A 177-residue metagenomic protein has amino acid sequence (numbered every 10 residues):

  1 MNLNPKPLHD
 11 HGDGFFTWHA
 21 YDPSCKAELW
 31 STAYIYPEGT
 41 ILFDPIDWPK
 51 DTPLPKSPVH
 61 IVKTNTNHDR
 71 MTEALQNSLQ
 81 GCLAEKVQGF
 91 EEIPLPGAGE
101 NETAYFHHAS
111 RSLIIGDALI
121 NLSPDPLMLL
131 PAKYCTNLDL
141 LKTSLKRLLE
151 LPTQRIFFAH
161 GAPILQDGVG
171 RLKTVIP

Functional and structural regions predicted by a protein language model:
M1-E38: Zn-dependent metallo-beta-lactamase
N2-P5, A27-W30, I46-D51, M71-T72 (+2 more regions): A generic local structural motif
P7-L8, D22-P23, T40-L42, P94-P177: Metallo-beta-lactamase
T17, K63, L83-K86, P94 (+1 more regions): Structural signal for conserved beta-strand scaffold positions within catalytic alpha/beta enzyme cores
K26, K50-P53, L122-D125: A short local loop/turn or secondary-structure capping micro-motif enriched for an aromatic residue
L42, D47-V87: Active-site metal-binding motif and surrounding structural segment of the metallo-beta-lactamase
